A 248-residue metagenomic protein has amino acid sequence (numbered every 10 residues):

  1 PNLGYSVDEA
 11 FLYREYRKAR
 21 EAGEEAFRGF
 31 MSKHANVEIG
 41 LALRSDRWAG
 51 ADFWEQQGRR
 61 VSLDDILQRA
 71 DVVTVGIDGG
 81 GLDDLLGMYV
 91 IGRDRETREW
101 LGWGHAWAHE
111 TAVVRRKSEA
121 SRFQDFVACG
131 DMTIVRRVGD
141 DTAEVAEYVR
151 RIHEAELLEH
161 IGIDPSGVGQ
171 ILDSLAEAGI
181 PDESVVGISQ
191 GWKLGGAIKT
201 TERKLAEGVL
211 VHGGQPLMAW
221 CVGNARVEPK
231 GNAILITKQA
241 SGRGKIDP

Functional and structural regions predicted by a protein language model:
P1, F123-G130, A178-P248: Metal-dependent DNA phosphodiester-chemistry modules and their immediately adjacent helices/loops in DNA-processing
P1-T74, L85, W103-E110, V114-R137 (+1 more regions): Non-catalytic, compositionally simple segments
R14-E21, A70-I77, D125-G139, R150-H160 (+2 more regions): Glycine- and acidic
M31, D71-V75, L85-G87, R98-G104 (+4 more regions): Beta-sheet entry/capping signal
R44-I77, E154-E159, Q170-L172, A176-A178 (+1 more regions): Flexible, glycine/threonine-enriched loop-and-boundary segments that flank and lead into catalytic domains of large
L82-E96, P248: Acidic, metal-ligating active-site segments
D84-Y89, G169-E177, G196-K199: A short acidic (Asp/Glu
G162-Q170, Q190-L194: Acidic, metal-coordinating catalytic cores used for nucleic-acid/nucleotide bond scission and strand-transfer chemistry
